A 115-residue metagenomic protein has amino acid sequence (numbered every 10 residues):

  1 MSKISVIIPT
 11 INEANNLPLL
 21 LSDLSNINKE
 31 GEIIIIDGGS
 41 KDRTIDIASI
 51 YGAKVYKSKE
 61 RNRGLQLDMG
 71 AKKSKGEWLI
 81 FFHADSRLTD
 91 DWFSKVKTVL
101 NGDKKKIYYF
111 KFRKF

Functional and structural regions predicted by a protein language model:
K3-S5, E32: Cell-envelope/extracellular polymer assembly enzymes that use nucleotide-activated donors
N15-L19, D42-Y51: Acidic helix N-cap motif at the loop->helix transition within catalytic regions of sugar-transfer enzymes
S22-G31: Short, acidic, metal-binding catalytic loop of nucleotide-sugar glycosyltransferases
E30-G39, Y56: Short beta-strand/loop segment that forms part of the nucleotide-sugar
D37-I45, S86: A conserved acidic beta->alpha catalytic loop
S58-S74: Glycine-rich, basic loop-to-helix element that forms the pyrophosphate-binding segment of sugar-nucleotide handling
L79: Short aromatic/hydrophobic "clamp" motif used to bind/position activated sugar donors
D91-F115: Conserved donor NDP-sugar-binding/catalytic core segment of glycosyltransferases
